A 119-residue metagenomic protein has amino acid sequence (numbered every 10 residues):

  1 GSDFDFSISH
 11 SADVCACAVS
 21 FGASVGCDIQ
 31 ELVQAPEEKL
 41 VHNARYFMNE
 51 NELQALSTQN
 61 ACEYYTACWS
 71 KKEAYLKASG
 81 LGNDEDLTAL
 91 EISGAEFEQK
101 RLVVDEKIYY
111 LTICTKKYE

Functional and structural regions predicted by a protein language model:
G1-E119: Core catalytic alpha/beta fold that binds nucleotide/phospho-ligands
